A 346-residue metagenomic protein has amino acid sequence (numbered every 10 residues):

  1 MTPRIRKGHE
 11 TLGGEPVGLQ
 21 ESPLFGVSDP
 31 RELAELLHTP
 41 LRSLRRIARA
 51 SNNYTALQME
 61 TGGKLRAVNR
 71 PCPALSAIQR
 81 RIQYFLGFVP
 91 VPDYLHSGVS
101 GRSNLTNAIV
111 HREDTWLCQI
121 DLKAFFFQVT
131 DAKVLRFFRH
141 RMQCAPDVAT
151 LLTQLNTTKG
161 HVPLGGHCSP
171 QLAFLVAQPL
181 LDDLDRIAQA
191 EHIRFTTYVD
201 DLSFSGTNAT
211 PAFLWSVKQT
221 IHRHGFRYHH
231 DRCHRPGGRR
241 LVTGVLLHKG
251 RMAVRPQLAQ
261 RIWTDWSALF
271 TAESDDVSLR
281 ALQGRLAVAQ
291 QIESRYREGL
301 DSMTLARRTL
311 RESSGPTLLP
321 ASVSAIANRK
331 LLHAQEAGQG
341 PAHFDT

Functional and structural regions predicted by a protein language model:
M1-T61, L65-G166, L175-R186, T207-T346: Right-hand nucleic-acid polymerase module
R194-Y198, R232: Short beta-strand
